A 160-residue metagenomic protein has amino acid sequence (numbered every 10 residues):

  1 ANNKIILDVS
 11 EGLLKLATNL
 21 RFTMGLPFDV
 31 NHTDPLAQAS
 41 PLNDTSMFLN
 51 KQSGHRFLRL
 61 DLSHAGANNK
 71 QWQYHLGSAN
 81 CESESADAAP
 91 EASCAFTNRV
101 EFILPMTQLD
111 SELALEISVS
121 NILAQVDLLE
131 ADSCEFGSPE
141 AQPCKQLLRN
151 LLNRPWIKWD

Functional and structural regions predicted by a protein language model:
A1-D160: A short, solvent-exposed, low-complexity linear motif enriched for acidic/polar residues with Pro/Gly/Ser/Thr
